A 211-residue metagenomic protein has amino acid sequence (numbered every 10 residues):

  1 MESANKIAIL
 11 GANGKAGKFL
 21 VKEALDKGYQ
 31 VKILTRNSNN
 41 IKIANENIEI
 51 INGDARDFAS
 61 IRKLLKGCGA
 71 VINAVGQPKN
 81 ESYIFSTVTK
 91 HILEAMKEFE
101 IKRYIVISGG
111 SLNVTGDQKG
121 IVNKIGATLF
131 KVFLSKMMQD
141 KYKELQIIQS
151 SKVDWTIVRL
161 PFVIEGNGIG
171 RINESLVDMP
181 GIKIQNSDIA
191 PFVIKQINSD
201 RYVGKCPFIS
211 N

Functional and structural regions predicted by a protein language model:
I7-K27: N-terminal Rossmann NAD(P)H-binding glycine-rich loop of SDR-like oxidoreductase domains
L34-N39, D54-A55: N-terminal Rossmann-fold cofactor-binding loop
E46-C68: Conserved Rossmann-fold cofactor-binding substructure of NAD(P)-dependent oxidoreductases
L65, G69-I72, I105: N-terminal Rossmann-like NAD(P) cofactor-binding module of classical short-chain dehydrogenase/reductase
P78-V106, K143: NAD(P)-cofactor binding segment of oxidoreductase domains
I84, V158, I184-I194, K205: Substrate-positioning beta->alpha
L145-G166: Conserved beta-loop-beta element that borders a ligand/cofactor-binding pocket
S151, N167-I172, Q196-K205: Glycine/proline-rich active-site loop of Rossmann-fold NAD(P)-dependent oxidoreductases
